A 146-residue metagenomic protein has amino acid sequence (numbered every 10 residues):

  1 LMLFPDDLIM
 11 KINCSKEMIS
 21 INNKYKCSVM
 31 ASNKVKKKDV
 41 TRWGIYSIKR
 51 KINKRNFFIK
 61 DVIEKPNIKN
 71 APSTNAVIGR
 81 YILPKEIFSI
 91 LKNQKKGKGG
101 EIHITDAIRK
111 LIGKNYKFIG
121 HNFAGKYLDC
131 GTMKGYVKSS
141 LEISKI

Functional and structural regions predicted by a protein language model:
L1, I19-S20, I52-L128, M133-I146: Catalytic-core segments of class I nucleotidyltransferases/pyrophosphorylases that form NMP-activated intermediates
L1-K49, L91-Q94: Conserved beta-loop-beta/alpha segment of the NTase-like Rossmann-fold superfamily that binds/positions NTPs
